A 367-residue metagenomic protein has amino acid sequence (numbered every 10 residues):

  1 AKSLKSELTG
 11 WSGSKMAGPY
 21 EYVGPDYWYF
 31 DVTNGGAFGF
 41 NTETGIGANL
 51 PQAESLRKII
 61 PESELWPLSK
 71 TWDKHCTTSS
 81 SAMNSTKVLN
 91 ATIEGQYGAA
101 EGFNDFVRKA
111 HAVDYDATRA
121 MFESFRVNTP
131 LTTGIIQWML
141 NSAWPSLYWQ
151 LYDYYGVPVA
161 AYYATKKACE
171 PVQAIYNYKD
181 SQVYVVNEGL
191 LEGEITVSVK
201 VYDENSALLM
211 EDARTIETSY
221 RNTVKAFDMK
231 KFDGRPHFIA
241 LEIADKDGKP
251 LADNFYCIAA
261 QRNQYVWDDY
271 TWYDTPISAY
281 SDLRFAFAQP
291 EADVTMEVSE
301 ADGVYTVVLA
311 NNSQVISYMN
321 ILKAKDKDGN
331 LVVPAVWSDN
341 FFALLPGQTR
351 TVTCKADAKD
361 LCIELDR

Functional and structural regions predicted by a protein language model:
K5, S14-P19, V23-E194, S198-K200: Substrate-binding clefts and catalytic carboxylate motifs of secreted carbohydrate-active enzymes
L147-Y148, D212-R214, N254: Short hydrophobic alpha-helix segments
V157-D180, Y184-V186, R262-D302: Low-complexity, acidic Ser/Thr/Pro/Gly-rich terminal tails and inter-domain linkers that flank the onset of structured
D180, T196, E211, N222-V224 (+3 more regions): Intrinsic-disorder/low-complexity, polar/charged segments enriched in Ser/Thr/Lys/Arg/Asp/Glu/Gln
S181-N187, I239-A244, Y305-N311: Buried hydrophobic-core signal for structured, non-transmembrane domains
G189-N205, N312-L331: Short acidic, flexible loop segments centered on an aromatic residue
K200-G234, L331-D357: Intrinsically disordered, low-complexity Pro/Gly/Ser/Thr-rich segments with frequent PxxP/GP/PP motifs and embedded
M229-D282, A356-R367: Terminal connector regions
